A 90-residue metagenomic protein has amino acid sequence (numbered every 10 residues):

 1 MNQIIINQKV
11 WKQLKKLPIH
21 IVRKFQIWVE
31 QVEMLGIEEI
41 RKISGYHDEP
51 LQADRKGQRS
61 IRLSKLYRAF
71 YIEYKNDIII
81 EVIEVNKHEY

Functional and structural regions predicted by a protein language model:
M1-Y67, E73-E81, V85-Y90: Basic, Lys/Arg-enriched alpha-helical interface segments
